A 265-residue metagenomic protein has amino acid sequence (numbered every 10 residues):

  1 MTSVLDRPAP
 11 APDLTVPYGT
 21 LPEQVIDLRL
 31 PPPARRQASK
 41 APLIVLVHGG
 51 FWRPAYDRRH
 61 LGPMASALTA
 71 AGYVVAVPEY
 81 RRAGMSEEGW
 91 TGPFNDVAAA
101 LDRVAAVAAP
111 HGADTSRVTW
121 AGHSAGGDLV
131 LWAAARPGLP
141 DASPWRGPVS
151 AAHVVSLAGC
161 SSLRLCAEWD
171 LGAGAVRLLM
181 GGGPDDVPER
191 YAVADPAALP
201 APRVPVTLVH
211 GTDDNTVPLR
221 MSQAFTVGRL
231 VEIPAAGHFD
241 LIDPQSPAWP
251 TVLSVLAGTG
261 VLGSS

Functional and structural regions predicted by a protein language model:
M1-Q37: N-terminal cap/lid segment of alpha/beta-hydrolase-fold proteins
L5, L165-A198: Mobile cap/lid helix-loop segments that gate and shape the active-site cleft of serine hydrolases
P32-K40, I44-A67: Short, surface-exposed "cap/lid" segments of acyl-processing enzymes
A55-M64, A71, A76-S116: Catalytic nucleophile-loop/oxyanion-hole region of alpha/beta-hydrolase and closely related hydrolase-like folds
D102-W169: Primarily recognizes the serine-hydrolase "nucleophile elbow" in alpha/beta-hydrolase and SGNH/GDSL folds
P202, L208-H210, D214: Short beta-strand/loop motif that positions the catalytic acidic residue of the alpha/beta-hydrolase fold
N215-M221: Conserved alpha/beta-hydrolase "acid-adjacent" motif
A236-S246: Catalytic histidine-centered segment of alpha/beta-hydrolase-like enzymes
